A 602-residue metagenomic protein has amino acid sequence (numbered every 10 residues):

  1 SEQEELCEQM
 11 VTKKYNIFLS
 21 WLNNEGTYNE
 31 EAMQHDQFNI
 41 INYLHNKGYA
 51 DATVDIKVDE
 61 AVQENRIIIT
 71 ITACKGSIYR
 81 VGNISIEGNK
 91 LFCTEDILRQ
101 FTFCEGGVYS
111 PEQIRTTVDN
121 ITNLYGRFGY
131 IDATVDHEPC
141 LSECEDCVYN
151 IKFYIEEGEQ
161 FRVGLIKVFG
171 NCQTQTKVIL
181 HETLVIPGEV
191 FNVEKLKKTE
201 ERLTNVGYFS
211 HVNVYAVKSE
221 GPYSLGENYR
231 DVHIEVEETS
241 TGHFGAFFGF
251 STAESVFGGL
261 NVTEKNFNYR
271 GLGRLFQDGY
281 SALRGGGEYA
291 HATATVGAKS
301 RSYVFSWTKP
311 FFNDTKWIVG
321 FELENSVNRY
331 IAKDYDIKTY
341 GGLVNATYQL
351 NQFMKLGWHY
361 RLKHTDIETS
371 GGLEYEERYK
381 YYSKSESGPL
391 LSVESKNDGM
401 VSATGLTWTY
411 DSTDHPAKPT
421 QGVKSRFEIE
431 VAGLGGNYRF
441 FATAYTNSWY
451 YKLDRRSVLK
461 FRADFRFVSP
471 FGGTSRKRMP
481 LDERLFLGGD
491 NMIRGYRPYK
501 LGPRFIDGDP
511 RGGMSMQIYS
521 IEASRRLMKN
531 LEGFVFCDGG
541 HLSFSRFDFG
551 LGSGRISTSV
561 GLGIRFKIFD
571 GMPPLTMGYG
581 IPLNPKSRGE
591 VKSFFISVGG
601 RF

Functional and structural regions predicted by a protein language model:
S1-S251, L272-K309, L350, T443-T446 (+2 more regions): Periplasmic polypeptide-binding modules associated with outer-membrane biogenesis and secretion
T183, A216, G242-T252, L272-G297 (+5 more regions): Transmembrane beta-strand segments that form the barrel wall of outer-membrane beta-barrel proteins
Y223-L225, D231, G242-G245, G249-S255 (+6 more regions): C-terminal outer-membrane beta-barrel translocator/porin domains of Gram-negative envelope proteins and their
F250-F257, A292-Y303, Y330-I337, D398-G399 (+2 more regions): Solvent-exposed loop/turn segments connecting transmembrane beta-strands in outer-membrane beta-barrel proteins
V262, G405, L562-L575, V591-F602: Outer-membrane beta-barrel "beta-signal"
E264-N266, V296, K309-F311, Y348 (+7 more regions): Residue-level signature of outer-membrane beta-barrel architecture
N268-G287, F311-I318, N351-L356, D414-V423 (+5 more regions): Short loop/turn motifs that connect adjacent beta-strands in outer-membrane beta-barrel proteins
V296-K396: Transmembrane beta-barrel wall of Gram-negative outer-membrane proteins
